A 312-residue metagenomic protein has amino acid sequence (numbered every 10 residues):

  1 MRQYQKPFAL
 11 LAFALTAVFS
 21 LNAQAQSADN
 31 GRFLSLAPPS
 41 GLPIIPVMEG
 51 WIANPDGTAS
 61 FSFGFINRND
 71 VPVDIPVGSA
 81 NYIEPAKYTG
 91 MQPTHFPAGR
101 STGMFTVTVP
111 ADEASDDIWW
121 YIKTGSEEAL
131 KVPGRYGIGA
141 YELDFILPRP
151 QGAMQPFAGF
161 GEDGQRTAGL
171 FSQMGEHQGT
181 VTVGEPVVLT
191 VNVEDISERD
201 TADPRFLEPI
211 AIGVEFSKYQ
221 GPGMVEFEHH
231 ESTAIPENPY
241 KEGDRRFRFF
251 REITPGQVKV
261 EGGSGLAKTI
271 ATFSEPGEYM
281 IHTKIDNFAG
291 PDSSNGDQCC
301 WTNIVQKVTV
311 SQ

Functional and structural regions predicted by a protein language model:
A9-S20: Bacterial N-terminal signal peptides
P43-M48, G139-V181, V188, R199-D200: Short, compositionally biased P/S/T/A/G/V-rich stretches that sit at domain boundaries
A53, E261, K268-E275: Residue-level recognition of secondary-structure-to-loop junctions
N67-P72, V193-F206: Short amphipathic, basic-aromatic surface patches that mediate peripheral association with negatively charged
G90-T94, L207-A267: Low-complexity "stalk/linker" and mucin-like segments enriched in Ser/Thr/Pro/Ala/Gly
T124-K131, N287-S293: Short acidic/polar inter-strand loop motif in beta-rich domains
S294-V310: C-terminal edge beta-strand
